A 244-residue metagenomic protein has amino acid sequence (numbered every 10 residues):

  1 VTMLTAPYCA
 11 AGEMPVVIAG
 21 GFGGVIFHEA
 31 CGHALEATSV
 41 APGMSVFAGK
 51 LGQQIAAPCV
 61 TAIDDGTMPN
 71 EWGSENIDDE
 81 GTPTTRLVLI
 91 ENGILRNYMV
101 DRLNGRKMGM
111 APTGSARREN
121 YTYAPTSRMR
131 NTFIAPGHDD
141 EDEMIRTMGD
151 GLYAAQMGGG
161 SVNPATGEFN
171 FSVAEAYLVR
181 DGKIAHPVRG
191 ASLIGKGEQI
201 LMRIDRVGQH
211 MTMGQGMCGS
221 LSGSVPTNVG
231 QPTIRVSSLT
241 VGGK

Functional and structural regions predicted by a protein language model:
V1-K244: N-terminal small-residue-enriched
